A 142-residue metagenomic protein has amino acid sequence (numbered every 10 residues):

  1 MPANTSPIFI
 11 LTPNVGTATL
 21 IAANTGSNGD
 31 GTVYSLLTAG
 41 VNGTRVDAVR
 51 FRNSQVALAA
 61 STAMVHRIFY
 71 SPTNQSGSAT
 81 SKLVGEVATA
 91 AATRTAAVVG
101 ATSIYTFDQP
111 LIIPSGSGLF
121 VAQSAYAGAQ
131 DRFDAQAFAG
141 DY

Functional and structural regions predicted by a protein language model:
M1-V33, L37-V41, S61, P114-G118 (+1 more regions): C-terminal interaction-tip segments
G40-A48: Extended extracellular/luminal ectodomain segments enriched in beta-structured repeat modules
V46, A63-R67, R132-D134: Exposed beta-strand and adjacent loop surfaces of beta-rich binding modules that mediate intermolecular recognition
A48-R52, L119-V121: Buried hydrophobic-core signal for structured, non-transmembrane domains
A59-G77, K82: Short, surface-exposed beta-strand/strand-loop-strand elements in extracellular ectodomains
A79-F138: Aromatic- and Gly/Pro-enriched, solvent-exposed loop/edge beta-strand patches characteristic of beta-rich domains
